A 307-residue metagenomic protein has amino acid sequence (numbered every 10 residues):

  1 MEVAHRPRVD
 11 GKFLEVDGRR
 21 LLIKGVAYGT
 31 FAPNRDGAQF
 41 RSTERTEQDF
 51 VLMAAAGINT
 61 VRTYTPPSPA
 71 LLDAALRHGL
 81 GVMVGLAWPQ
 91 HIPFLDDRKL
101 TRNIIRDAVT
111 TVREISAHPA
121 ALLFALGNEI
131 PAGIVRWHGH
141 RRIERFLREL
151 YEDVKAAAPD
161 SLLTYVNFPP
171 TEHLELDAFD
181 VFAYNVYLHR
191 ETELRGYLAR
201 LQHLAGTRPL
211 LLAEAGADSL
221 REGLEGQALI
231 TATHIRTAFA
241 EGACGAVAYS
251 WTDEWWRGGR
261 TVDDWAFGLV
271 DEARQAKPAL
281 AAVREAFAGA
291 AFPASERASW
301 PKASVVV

Functional and structural regions predicted by a protein language model:
M1-K12: Short acidic, Pro/Gly- and aromatic-enriched capping/linker segments at domain boundaries
K12-E15, L269: Short polybasic amphipathic segments
E15-F182, L188: Active-site mouth of glycoside hydrolases
S42-R45, N103-D107, R142-F146, E193 (+2 more regions): Soluble or luminal CAZymes and related metallo-dependent hydrolases
V51, D73, V109, R113 (+5 more regions): Surface-exposed alpha-helical segments enriched in charged/polar residues
G133, E191, W255: Short glycine-rich, flexible loops that bind phosphorylated cofactors or substrates
R141-A243, D264-D271: Extracellular glycoside hydrolase catalytic/binding regions
Y249-V307: Aromatic-rich peripheral "rim/lid" segments of glycoside hydrolase catalytic domains that contact and position glycan
